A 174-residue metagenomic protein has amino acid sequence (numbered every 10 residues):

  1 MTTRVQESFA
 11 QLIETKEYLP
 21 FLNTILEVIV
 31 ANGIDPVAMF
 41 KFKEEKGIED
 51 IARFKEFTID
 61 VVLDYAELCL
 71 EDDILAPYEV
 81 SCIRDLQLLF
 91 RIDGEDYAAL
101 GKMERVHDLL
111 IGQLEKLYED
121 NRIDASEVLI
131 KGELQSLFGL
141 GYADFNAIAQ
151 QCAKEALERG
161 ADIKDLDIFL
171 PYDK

Functional and structural regions predicted by a protein language model:
M1-K174: Small-residue-enriched hydrophobic alpha-helices in membranes
